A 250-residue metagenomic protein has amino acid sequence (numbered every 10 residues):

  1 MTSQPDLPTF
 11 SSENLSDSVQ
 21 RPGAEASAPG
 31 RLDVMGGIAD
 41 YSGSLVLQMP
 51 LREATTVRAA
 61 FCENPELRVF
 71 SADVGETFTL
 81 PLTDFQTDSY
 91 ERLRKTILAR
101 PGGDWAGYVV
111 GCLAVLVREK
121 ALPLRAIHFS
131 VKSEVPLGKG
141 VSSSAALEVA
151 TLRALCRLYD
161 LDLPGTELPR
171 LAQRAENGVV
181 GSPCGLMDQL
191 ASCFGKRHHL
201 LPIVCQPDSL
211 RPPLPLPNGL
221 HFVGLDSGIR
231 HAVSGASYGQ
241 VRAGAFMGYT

Functional and structural regions predicted by a protein language model:
T2-A145, V149, R153-T166, R170-V180 (+3 more regions): ATP-binding N-lobe of GHMP and related small-molecule kinases
P183-M187, A191-T250: Acidic-enriched catalytic cores of C-N bond-cleaving enzymes acting on peptides and small amides
